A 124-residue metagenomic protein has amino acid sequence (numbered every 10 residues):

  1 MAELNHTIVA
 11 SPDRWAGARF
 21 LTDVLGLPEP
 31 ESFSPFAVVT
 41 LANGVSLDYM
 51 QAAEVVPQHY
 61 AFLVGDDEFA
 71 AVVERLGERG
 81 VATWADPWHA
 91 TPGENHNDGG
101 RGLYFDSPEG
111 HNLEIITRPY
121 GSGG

Functional and structural regions predicted by a protein language model:
A2, I8-L47, Q51-A53: Core segments of cupin and vicinal oxygen chelate
L4-P12, A53-R79, G99-D106: Vicinal oxygen chelate
L21, V73, T117: Short, flexible helix/strand-to-coil boundary loops that buttress conserved ligand/catalytic motifs in alpha/beta
P28, Q58-A61, G124: A short, polar/proline- and glycine-enriched secondary-structure boundary/capping micro-motif
A37-V38, V56, T91-G93: Short secondary-structure capping/turn micro-motifs that flank functional sites
R79-G124: Vicinal oxygen chelate
